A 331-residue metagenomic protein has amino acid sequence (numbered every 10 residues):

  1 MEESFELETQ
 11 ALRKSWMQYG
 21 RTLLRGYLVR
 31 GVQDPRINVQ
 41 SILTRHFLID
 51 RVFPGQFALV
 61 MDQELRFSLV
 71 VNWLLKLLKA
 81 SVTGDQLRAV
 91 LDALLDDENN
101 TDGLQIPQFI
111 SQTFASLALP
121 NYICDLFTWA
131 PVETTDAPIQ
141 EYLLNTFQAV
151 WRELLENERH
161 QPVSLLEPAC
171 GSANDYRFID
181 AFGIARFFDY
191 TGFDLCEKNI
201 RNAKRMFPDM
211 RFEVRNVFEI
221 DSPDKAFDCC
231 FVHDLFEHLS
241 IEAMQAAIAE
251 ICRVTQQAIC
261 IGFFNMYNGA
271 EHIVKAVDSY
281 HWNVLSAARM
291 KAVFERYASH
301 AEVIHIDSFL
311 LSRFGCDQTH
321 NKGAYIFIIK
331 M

Functional and structural regions predicted by a protein language model:
E2-D221, L239-A246, C260-M331: Class I (Rossmann-like) S-adenosyl-L-methionine-dependent methyltransferase catalytic domain, capturing the SAM-binding
V163, D228, Q257: Conserved acidic residues
F231: A conserved beta-strand element that flanks and buttresses the S-adenosyl-L-methionine
D234-H238: Short catalytic micro-motifs in class I SAM-dependent methyltransferases
Q245-Q257: A short glycine-rich, Lys/Arg-flanked "PGG" loop and its adjoining helix->strand segment in the class I
